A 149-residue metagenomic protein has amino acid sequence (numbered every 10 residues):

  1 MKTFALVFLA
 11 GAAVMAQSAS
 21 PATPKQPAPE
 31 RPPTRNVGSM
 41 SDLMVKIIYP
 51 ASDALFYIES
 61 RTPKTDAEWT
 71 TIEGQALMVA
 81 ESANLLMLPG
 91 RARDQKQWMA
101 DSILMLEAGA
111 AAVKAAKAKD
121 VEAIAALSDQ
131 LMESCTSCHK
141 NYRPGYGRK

Functional and structural regions predicted by a protein language model:
M1-F8: Bacterial N-terminal signal peptides that target proteins for export
F8-Q17: Hydrophobic h-region of N-terminal signal peptides that target proteins for export in Gram-negative bacteria
S20-K149: Sequence context surrounding c-type heme c attachment/ligation sites in exported
